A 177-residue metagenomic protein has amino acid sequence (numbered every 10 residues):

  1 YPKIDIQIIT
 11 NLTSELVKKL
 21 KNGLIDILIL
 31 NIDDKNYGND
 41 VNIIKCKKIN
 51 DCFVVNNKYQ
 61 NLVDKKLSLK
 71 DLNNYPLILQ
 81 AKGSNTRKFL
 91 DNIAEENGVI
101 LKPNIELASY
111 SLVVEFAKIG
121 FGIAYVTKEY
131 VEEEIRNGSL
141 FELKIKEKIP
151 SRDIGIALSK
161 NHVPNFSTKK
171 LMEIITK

Functional and structural regions predicted by a protein language model:
Y1-K35, L107: Central regulatory/effector-binding core of bacterial HTH transcription factors
L20-K21, L72, E115-F121, I156: Hydrophobic residues within well-ordered alpha-helices
N31-G38, N92, E96, S111-L140: A ligand-binding cleft/hinge motif common to bilobed small-molecule-binding domains
I32-D33, N57, K128-Y130, E147 (+1 more regions): Short secondary-structure boundary segments
D40-L77: Flexible hinge/capping segments at coil-to-helix
N42-C52, N137-S151: Short beta-strand->loop
N61-L62, L69, P76-N97, P164-F166 (+1 more regions): Secondary-structure junction motif
L143-K177: A late-sequence structural motif
